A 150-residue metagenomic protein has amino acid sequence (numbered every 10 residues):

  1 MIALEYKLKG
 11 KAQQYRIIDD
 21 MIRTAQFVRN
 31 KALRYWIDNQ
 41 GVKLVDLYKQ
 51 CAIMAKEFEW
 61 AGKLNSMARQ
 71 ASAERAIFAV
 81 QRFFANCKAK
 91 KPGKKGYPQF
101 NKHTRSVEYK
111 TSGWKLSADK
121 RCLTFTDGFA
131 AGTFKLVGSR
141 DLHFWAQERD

Functional and structural regions predicted by a protein language model:
M1-D150: Nucleic-acid substrate recognition interfaces
